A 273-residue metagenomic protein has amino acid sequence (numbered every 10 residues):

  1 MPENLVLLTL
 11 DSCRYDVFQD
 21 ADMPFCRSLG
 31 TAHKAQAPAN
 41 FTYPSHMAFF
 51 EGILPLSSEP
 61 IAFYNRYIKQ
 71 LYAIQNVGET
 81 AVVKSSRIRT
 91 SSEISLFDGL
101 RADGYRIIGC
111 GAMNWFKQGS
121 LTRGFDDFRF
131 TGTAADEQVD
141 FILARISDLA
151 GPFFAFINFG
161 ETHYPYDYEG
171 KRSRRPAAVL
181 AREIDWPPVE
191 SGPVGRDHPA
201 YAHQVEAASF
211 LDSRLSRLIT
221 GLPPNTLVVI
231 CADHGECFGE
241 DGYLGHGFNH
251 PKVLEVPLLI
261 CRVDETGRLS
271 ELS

Functional and structural regions predicted by a protein language model:
M1-S273: Catalytic domains that recognize anionic headgroups
